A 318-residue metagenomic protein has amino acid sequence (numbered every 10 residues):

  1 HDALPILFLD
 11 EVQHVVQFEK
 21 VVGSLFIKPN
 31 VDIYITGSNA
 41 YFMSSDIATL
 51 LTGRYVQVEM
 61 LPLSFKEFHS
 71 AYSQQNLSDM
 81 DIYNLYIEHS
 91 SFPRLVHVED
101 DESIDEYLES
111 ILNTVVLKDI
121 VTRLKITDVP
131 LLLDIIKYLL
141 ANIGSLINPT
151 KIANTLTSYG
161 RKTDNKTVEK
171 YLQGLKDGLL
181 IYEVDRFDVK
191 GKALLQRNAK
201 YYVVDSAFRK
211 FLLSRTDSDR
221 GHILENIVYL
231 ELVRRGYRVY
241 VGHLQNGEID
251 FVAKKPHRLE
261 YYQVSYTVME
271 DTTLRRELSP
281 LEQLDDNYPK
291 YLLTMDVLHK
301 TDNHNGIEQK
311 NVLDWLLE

Functional and structural regions predicted by a protein language model:
H1-L4: Short, small-residue-biased leader/transition segments that mark boundaries at the very start of proteins
F8, D32-S38, E59: Structural recognition of the conserved hydrophobic beta-strand(s) that form the central parallel beta-sheet of P-loop
V12-E19, G23, Y41: Catalytic acidic motif of RecA-like/P-loop NTPases
E19-I35, A48-T49: Conserved catalytic/switch belt of AAA+ P-loop NTPases
S38-A40, S45-L146, L179-Y182: Interdomain motor-coupling "hinge/lid" segment immediately C-terminal to the ATP-binding subdomain of NTP-driven enzymes
D101-L259: Accessory nucleic acid-recognition modules appended to NTPase machines
K254, L259-M269, E277: Active-site ExK catalytic segment of metal-dependent nucleases
V297-E318: Domain-level recognition of nuclease-like catalytic cores that cleave nucleotide substrates
